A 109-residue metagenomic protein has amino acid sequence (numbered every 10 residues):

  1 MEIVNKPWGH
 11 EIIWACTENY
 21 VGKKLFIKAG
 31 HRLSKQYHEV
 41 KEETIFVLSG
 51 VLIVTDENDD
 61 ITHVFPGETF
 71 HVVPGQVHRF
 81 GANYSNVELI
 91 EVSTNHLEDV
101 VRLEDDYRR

Functional and structural regions predicted by a protein language model:
M1-K41: A short glycine-rich, His/Asp/Glu-containing loop-to-beta-strand
E2-K6, R79-R109: Double-stranded beta-helix
K24, T44, D59-T62: Short, surface-exposed secondary-structure edge patches
H31, V40-K41, D60, Q76 (+2 more regions): A generic "binding-loop/recognition-motif" signal
V40-I53: Glycine- and acidic-residue-biased ligand/ion/polar-headgroup-sensing regions
N58-V77: Short acidic-glycine-tyrosine-enriched beta hairpin
